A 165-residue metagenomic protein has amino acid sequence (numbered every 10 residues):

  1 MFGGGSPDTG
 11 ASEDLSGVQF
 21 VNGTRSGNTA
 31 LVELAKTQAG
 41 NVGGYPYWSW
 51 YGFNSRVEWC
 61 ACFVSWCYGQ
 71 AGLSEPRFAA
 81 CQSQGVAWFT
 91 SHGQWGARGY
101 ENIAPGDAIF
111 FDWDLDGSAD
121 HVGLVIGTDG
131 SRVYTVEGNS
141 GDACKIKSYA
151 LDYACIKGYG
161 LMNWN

Functional and structural regions predicted by a protein language model:
G4-L73: N-terminal capping segments
P7-F20, G96-R98, A119-N165: Aromatic- and glycine-rich peptidoglycan recognition patches
R25-E33, S83-A87, E101, A154: Generic alpha-helical secondary structure signal
Y47, F63, F110-F111, Y159: Aromatic-residue hotspot detector
S49-G52, Q82, H92-G93, S148-C155: Solvent-exposed, flexible loop/coil residues
S74-D142: ...with weaker cross-activation on analogous glycine-rich loops/strands in unrelated enzymes
